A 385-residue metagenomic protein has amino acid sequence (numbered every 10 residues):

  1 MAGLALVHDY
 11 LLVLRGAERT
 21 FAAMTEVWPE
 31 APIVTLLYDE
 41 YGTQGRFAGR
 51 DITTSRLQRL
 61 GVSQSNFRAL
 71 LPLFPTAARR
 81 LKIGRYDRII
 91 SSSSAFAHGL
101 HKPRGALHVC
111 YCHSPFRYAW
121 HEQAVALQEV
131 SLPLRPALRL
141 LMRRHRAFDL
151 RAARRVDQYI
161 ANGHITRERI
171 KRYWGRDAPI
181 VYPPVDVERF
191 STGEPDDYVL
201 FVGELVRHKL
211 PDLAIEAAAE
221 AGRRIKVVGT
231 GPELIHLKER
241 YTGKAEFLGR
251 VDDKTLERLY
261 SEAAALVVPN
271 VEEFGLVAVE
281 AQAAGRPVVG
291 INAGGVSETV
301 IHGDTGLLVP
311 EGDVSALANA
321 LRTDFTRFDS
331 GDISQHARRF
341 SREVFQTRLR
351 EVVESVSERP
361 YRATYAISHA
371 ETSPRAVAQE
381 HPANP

Functional and structural regions predicted by a protein language model:
E30-H98: Active-site donor-binding segments of glycosyltransferases and PAPS-dependent sulfotransferases
L127-Y159, R167: Membrane-proximal helix-turn-helix segments that form the acceptor-binding/catalytic region of lipid-linked
V187, S191-V228: Conserved donor-binding/catalytic core segment of Leloir-type glycosyltransferases
I235, S297-R322: Change "using UDP/GDP/dTDP sugars" to "using nucleotide sugars
I235-T255: Nucleotide-activated donor-binding/catalytic signature segment of Leloir-type glycosyltransferases, i.e., the conserved
S261-E273, R286: Acidic donor-binding loop of glycosyltransferase active sites
P287-N292, V300: Short hydrophobic beta-strand element within catalytic cores of glycosyltransferases and related nucleotide-activated
F325-I367, E371: A charged, aromatic-enriched C-terminal amphipathic alpha-helix characteristic of glycosyltransferases across folds
